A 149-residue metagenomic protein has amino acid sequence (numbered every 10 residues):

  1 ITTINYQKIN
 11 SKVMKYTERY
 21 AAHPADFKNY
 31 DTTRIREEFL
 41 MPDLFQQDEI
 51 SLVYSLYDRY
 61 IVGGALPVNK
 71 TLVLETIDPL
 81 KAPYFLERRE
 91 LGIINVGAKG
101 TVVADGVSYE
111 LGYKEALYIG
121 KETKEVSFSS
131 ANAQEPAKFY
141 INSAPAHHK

Functional and structural regions predicted by a protein language model:
I1-V13: Short, Lys/Arg-enriched N-terminal segments with co-localized hydrophobic residues within the first ~10-30 amino acids
V13-G64, A137, S143-K149: A short, N-terminal "cap"/entry segment at the start of jelly-roll beta-barrel domains of the cupin/DSBH fold
S51, K81-A82: Short, amphipathic alpha-helical interface elements at domain boundaries that mediate macromolecular binding
Y57-T71, A82-G106: Glycine- and acidic-residue-biased ligand/ion/polar-headgroup-sensing regions
I77, L117, K138-Y140: Non-catalytic extracellular/periplasmic "stalk" and linker regions immediately N-terminal to catalytic or recognition
D105-K121: Short acidic-glycine-tyrosine-enriched beta hairpin
E122-H147: Ligand-binding loop in jelly-roll beta-barrel domains
